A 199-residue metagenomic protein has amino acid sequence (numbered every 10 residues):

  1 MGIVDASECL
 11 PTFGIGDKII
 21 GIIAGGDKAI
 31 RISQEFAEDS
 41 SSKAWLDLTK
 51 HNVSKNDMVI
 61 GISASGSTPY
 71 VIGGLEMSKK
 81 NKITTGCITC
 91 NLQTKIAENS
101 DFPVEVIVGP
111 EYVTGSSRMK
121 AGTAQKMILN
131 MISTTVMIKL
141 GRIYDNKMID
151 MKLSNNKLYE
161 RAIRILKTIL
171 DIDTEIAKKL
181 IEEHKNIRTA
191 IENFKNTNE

Functional and structural regions predicted by a protein language model:
M1-M127, V136-L140: Glycine-rich phosphate-binding loops that contact phosphosugars or nucleotide phosphates
V136-E199: Short, amphipathic alpha-helical interaction segments embedded in low-complexity terminal/linker regions of eukaryotic
